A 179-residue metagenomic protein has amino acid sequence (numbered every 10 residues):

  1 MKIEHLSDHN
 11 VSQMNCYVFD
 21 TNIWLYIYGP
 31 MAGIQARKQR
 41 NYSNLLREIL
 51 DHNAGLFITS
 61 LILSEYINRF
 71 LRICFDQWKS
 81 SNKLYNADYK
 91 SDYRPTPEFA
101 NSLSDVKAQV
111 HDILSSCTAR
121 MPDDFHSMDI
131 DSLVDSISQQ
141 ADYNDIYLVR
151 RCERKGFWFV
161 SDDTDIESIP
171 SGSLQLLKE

Functional and structural regions predicted by a protein language model:
M1-I62, R69-D88, K155: Short, well-structured N-terminal submotif of metal-dependent ribonuclease cores
M1-S12, S127-I130, S136, V149-E179: Acidic, PIN/NYN-like endoribonuclease modules and their adjacent C-terminal/linker elements
F19-D20, I58-T59, Q140-Y143, D163 (+1 more regions): Histidine- and aromatic-rich ligand-binding microenvironments
I23, I62, Y147-L148, D165-I166: Alpha-helix capping/helix-boundary segments
R37, Q139-Q140: Residues that cap or flank secondary-structure elements
N44-F57, L61-S138: PIN-domain endoribonuclease scaffold, especially VapC-family toxins
Y66, A141, D145, E167: Basic/aromatic recognition patch in beta-strand/loop cores that engages polyanionic ligands
